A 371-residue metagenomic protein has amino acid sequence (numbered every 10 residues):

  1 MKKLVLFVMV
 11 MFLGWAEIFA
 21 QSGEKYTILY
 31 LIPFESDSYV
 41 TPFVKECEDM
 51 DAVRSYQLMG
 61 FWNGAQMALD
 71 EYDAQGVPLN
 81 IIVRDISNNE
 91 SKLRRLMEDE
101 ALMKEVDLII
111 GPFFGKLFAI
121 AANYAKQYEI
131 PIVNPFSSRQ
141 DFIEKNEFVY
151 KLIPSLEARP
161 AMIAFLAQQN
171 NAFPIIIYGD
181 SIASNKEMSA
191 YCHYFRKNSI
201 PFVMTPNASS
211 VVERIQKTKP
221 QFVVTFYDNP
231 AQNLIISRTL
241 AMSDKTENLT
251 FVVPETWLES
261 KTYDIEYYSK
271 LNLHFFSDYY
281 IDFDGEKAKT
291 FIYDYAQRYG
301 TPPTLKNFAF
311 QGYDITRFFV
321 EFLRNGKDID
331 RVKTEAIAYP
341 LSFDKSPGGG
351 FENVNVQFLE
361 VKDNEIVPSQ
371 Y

Functional and structural regions predicted by a protein language model:
M1-Y26, P368-Y371: Bacterial Sec-dependent N-terminal signal peptides
L29-A52: Short glycine-rich His-centered loop
L29-Y30, K104-F114, V133-P135, P174-G179 (+4 more regions): Periplasmic-binding protein-like
E48-I81: Signal peptide-proximal N-terminal region of secreted/periplasmic/extracellular or secretory-lumen proteins
A74-Q140: Beta-alpha junction/loop-to-helix N-cap segments that form part of ligand/metal-binding clefts
I110-Y178, I182-Y191, F195, E259-K261: Extracytoplasmic ligand/sensor domains, especially the bilobed periplasmic-binding protein
S237-F310: Extracellular/periplasmic periplasmic-binding protein-like sensory domains
T301-A309, V320-Q370: Segments of small-molecule ligand-sensing domains
